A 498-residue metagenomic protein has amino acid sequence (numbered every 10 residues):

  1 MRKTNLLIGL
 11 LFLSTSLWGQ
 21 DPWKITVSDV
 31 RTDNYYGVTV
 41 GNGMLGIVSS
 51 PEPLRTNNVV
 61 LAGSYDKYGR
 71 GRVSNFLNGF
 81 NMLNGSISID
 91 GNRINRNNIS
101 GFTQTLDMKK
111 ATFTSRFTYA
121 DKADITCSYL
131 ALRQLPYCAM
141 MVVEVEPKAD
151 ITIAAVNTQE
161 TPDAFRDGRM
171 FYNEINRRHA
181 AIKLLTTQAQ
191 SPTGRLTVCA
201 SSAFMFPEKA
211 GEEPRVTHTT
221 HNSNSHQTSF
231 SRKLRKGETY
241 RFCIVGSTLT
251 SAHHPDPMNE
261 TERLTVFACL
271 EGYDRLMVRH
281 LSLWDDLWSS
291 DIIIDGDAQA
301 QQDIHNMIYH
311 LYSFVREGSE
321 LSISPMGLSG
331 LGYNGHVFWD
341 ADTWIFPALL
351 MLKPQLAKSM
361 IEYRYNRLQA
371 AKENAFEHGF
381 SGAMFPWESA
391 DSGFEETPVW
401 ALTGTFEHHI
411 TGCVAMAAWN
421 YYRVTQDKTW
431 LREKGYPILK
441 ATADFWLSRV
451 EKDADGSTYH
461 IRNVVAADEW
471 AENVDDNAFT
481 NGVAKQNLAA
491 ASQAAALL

Functional and structural regions predicted by a protein language model:
M1-Q20: Bacterial Sec-dependent N-terminal signal peptides
Q20-V40, M44-Y333: Acidic/polar, glycine-enriched structural segments that form the non-catalytic walls/loops of the carbohydrate-binding
T39-V40, I47-V48, R275-R423: Substrate-binding groove/exosite segments of carbohydrate-active enzymes
T126-C127, V156-N157, S359-Y363, F376-E377 (+2 more regions): Beta-strand segments within the central parallel beta-sheet cores of soluble alpha/beta enzyme folds
I153, A252-N259, D291-D295, M351 (+4 more regions): Inter-helical turn/loop segments and adjacent helix faces that build the functional surface of alpha-helical bundle
F165, S313-S319, Q369-N374, W446-D453 (+1 more regions): Secretory-pathway/luminal and periplasmic proteins that interact with or process carbohydrate-rich
N306-S313, Y363-A370, P437-R449, Q486 (+1 more regions): Alpha-helical scaffold segments in carbohydrate-active enzymes
S329-V337, A383-E433, A441-L498: The feature captures the catalytic groove of carbohydrate-active enzymes
